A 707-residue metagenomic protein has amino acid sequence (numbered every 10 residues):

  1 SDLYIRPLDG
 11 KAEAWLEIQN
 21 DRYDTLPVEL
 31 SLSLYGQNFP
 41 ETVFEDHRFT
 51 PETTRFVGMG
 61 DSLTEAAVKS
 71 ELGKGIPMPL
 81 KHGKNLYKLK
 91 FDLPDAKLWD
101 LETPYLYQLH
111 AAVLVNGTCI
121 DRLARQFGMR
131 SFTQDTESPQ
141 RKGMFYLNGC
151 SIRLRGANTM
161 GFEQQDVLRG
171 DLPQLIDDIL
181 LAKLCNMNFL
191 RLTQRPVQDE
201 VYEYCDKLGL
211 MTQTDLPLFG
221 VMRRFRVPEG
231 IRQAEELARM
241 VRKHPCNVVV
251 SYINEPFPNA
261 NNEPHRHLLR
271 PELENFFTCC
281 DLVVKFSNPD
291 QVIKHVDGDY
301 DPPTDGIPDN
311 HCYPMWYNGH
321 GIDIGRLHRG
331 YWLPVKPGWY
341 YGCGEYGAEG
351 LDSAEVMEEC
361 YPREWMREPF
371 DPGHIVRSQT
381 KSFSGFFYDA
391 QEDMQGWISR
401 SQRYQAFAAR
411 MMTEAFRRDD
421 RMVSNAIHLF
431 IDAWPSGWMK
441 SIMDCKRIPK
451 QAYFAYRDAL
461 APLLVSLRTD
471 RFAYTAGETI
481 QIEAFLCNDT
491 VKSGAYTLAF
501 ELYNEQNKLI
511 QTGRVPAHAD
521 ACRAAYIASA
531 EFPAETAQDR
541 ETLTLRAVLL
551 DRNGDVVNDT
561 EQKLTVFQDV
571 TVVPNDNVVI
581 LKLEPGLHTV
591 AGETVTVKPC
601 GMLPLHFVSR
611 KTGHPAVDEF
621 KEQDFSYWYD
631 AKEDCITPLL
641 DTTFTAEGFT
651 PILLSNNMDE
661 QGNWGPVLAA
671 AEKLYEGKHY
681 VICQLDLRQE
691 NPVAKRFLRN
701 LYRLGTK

Functional and structural regions predicted by a protein language model:
S1-L192, V249, F286, D290 (+5 more regions): Secreted/periplasmic carbohydrate-active enzymes, especially glycoside hydrolases
G10, D21-D24, V250, L282 (+4 more regions): Substrate-binding clefts and catalytic carboxylate motifs of secreted carbohydrate-active enzymes
G10-A12, Q19-D21, V115, D121 (+2 more regions): Active-site region of glycoside hydrolase catalytic domains
Y23-D24, E29, S33-Y35, Q134-I307 (+1 more regions): Active-site mouth of glycoside hydrolases
A111, M129-R141, L327-P337, L654-A669: Short acidic, Pro/Gly- and aromatic-enriched capping/linker segments at domain boundaries
F225-N247, I253-E255, T589-Y629: Ligand-binding grooves and catalytic loops that recognize ribose/phosphate and carbohydrate rings, and esterified lipid
S287, V595-V693: Catalytic beta-strand/loop cores that center a nucleophilic Ser/Cys/Thr and support acyl-enzyme chemistry
T571-P604, A616, E676-H679, C683 (+1 more regions): Short alpha-beta junction capping motif
